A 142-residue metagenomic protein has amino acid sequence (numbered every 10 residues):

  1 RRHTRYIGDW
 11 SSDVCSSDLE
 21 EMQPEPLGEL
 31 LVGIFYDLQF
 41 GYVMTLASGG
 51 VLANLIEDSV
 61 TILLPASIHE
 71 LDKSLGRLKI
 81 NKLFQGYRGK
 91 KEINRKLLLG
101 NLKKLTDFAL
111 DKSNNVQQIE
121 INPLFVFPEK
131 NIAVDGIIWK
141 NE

Functional and structural regions predicted by a protein language model:
R1-D18: Single conserved hydrophobic/aromatic residue that forms the stacking wall/gate of nucleotide- or nucleobase-binding
D13-E25, V32, I119-P123: ATP-grasp fold ATP-binding core
Q23, Y36, S48-V51, P123-P128 (+1 more regions): Glycine-rich beta-alpha junction loops
E25-S48, K130-A133: Conserved catalytic micro-motifs used in adenylation/nucleotidyl-transfer and phosphoryl/amide- and methyl-transfer
V32, N115-I138: Conserved metal-phosphate-binding beta-hairpin within the catalytic cores of diverse ATP-dependent phosphoryl-transfer
Y42-K96: ATP-dependent carboxylate/phosphate-activation module, predominantly the ATP-grasp catalytic core and closely related
N81-Q118: A long amphipathic alpha-helix within ATP-dependent nucleotide-binding catalytic cores
L110, N141-E142: Catalytic cores of nucleotide-enabled group-transfer and carboxylate-activating enzymes in metabolic and assembly-line
